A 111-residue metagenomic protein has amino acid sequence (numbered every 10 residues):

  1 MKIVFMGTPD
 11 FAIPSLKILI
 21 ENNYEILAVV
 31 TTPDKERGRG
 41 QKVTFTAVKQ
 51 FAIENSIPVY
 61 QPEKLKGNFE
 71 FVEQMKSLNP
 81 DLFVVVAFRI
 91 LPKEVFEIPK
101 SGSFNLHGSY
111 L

Functional and structural regions predicted by a protein language model:
M1-L111: One-carbon transfer enzymes
